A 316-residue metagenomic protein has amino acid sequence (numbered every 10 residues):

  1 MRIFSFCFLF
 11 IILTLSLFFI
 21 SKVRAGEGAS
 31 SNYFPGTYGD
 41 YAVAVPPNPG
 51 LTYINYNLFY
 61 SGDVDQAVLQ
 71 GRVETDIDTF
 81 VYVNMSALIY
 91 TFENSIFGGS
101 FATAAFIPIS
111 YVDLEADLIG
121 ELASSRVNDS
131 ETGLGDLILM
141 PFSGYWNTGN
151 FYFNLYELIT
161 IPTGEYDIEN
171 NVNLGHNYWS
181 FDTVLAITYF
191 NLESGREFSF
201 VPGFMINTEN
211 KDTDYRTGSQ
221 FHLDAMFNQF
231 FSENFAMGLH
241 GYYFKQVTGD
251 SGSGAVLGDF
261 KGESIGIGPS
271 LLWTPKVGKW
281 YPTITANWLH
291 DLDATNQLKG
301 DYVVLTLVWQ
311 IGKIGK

Functional and structural regions predicted by a protein language model:
F19-A25: Sec/Tat signal peptide C-region and signal peptidase I cleavage site
G26-G28, A42-G50, E93-A102, W146-F153 (+5 more regions): Short loop/turn motifs that connect adjacent beta-strands in outer-membrane beta-barrel proteins
E27-N32, Y60-V83, L118-S130, V172: Surface-exposed strand-loop-strand hairpins of Gram-negative outer-membrane beta-barrel proteins
A29, Y33, K211-K316: Outer membrane beta-barrel transmembrane domains
V43, N55, S86-Y90, L139-G144 (+6 more regions): Residues on the lipid-exposed face of transmembrane beta-strands in outer-membrane beta-barrel proteins
Y53-N55, G99-I107, F153-E157, F181 (+6 more regions): Transmembrane beta-strands of outer-membrane beta-barrel proteins
D78-S86, N128-I138, G175-F181, Y215-F221 (+3 more regions): Residues that define the transmembrane beta-barrel architecture of outer-membrane proteins
P108-T217, G258-F260, G312: Outer-membrane pore/translocation modules
